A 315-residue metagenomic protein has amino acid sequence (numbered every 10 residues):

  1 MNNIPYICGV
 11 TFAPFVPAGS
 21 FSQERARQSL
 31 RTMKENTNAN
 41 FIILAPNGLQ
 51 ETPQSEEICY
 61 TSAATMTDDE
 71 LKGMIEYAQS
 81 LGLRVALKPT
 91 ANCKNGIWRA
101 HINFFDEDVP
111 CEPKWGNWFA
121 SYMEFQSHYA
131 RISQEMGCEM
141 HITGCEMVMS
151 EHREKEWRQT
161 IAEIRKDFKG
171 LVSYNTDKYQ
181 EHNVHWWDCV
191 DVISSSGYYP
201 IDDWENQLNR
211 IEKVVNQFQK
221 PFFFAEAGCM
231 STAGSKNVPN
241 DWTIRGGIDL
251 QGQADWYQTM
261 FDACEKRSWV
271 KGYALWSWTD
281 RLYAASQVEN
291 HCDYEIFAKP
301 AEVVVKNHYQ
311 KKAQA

Functional and structural regions predicted by a protein language model:
N2-I4, F21, A263, R267-A315: Aromatic-rich peripheral "rim/lid" segments of glycoside hydrolase catalytic domains that contact and position glycan
Y6, A39-E56, E70-S150, T279-R281: Substrate-binding cleft and catalytic face of glycoside hydrolase catalytic domains, especially the flexible beta-alpha
A13-S20, S55-D68, D108-S121, G144-E151 (+3 more regions): The substrate-binding groove and active-site-proximal loops of carbohydrate-active enzymes, especially glycoside
G19-E35, F119-I132, D177-W186, A254-A263: Short, acidic/polar
G19-K34, C59-S80, E124: Aromatic- and glycine-enriched glycan-recognition loops and surfaces that form the carbohydrate-binding subsites
M33, I42, H141, I193 (+4 more regions): Conserved, mostly hydrophobic/aromatic
M66-D68, G73, S80-R84, K88 (+7 more regions): Glycoside hydrolase catalytic-domain groove-lining segments
E124-F125, M140, M147-N175: Active-site neighborhood of glycoside hydrolase catalytic domains
